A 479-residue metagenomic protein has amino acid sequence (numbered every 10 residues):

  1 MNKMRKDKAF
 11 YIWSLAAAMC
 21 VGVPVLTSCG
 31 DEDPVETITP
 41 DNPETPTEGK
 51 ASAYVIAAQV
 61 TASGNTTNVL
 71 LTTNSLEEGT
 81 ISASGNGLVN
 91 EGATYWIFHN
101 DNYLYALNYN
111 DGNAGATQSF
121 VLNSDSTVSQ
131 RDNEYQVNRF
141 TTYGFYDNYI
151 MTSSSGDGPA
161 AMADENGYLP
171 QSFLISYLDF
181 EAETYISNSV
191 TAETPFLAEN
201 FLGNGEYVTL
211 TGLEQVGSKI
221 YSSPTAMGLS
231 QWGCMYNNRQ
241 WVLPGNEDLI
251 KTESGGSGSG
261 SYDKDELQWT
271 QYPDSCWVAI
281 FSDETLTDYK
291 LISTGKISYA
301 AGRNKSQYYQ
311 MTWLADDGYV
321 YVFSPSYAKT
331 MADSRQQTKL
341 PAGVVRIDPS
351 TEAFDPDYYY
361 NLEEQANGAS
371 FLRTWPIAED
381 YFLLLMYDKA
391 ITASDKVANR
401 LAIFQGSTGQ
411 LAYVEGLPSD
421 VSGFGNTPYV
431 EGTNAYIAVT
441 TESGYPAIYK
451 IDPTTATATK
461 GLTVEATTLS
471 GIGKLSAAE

Functional and structural regions predicted by a protein language model:
M1-A53: Bacterial Sec-dependent N-terminal signal peptides
E48-A62, D101-D111, D147-A163, S218-M227 (+4 more regions): Short beta-strand elements that form the blades of beta-propeller/WD-repeat-like and other beta-sheet-rich scaffold
S63-T191: Post-signal peptide N-terminal segment of secreted/secretory-pathway proteins
L70-N74, T117-V121, Y168-T184, Y236-T287 (+3 more regions): Beta-propeller blade signature
G79-E91, S126-V137, F180-L202, D288-S298 (+4 more regions): Beta-propeller fold detector
V89-N100, E134-N148, A198-L213, A300-T312 (+3 more regions): Repeated scaffold domains used in trafficking and secretory/extracellular systems, primarily beta-propellers
Q271-F354, G368: Beta-propeller domains
T351-G444: Intrinsically disordered, low-complexity segments enriched in Gly and acidic/Ser/Thr residues that form flexible
